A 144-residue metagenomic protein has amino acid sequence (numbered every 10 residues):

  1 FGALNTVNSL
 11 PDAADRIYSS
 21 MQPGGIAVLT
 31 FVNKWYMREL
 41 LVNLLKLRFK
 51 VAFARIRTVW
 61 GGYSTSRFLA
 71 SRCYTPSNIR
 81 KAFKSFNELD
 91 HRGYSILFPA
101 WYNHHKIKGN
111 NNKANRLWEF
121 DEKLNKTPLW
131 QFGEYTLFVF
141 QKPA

Functional and structural regions predicted by a protein language model:
F1-L10: A short SAM/SAH-binding and catalytic strip from SAM-dependent methyltransferases
T6, E39, F68-R72, L129-Q131: Aromatic-acidic/polar surface patches that form glycan- and anion
N8, Q22, K84: Short conserved AdoMet
P11-I26: A short glycine-rich, Lys/Arg-flanked "PGG" loop and its adjoining helix->strand segment in the class I
I26-I56: Conserved class I S-adenosyl-L-methionine
F31, G62-N78: Acceptor-substrate binding/catalytic loop of class I
S77-K81, D90-A144: A C-terminal cap/extension of S-adenosyl-L-methionine-dependent methyltransferases that defines the acceptor-substrate
